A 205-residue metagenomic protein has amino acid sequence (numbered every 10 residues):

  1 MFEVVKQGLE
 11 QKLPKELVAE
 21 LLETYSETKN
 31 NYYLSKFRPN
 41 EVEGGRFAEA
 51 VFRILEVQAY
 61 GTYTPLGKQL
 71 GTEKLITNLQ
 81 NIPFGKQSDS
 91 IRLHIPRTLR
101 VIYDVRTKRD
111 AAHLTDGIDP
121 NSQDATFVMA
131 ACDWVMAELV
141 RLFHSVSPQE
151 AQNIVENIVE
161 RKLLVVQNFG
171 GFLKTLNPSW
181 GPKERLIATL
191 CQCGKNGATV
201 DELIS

Functional and structural regions predicted by a protein language model:
M1-P39, I154-G170: Charged alpha-helical initiation segments
F2-E10, E27-K29, L66-R141: Long, charged low-complexity segments
F37, C191-N196: Short helix-capping/hinge SLiMs at alpha-helix to coil transitions
P39-E43, T98, A131, P182: Residue-level detector of well-ordered alpha-helical segments, enriched for hydrophobic/aromatic packing positions
N40-T62: Hydrophobic alpha-helical packing segments in soluble, helical-rich domains
D110-E184: Long, low-complexity, charged/polar intrinsically disordered regions in eukaryotic proteins
K183-C191: Hydrophobic residues on short alpha-helical segments
L186, K195-S205: Short acidic, hydrophobic short linear motifs in intrinsically disordered regions
